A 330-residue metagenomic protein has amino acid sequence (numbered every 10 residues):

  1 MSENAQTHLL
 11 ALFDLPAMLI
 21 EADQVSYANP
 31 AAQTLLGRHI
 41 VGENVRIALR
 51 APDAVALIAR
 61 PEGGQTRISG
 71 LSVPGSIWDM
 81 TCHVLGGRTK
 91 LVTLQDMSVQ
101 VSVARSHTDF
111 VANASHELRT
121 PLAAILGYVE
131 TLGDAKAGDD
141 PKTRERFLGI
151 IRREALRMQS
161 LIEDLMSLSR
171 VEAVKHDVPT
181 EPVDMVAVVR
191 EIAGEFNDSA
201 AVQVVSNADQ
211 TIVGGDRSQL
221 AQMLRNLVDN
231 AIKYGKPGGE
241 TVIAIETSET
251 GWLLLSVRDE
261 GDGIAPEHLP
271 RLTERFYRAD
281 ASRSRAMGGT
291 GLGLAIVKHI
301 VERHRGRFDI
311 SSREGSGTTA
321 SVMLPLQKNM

Functional and structural regions predicted by a protein language model:
S2-I68: PAS-family sensory domains
N44-V99: PAS-family sensory/regulatory modules and their coupling/dimerization elements
R153-M158: Short alpha-helical segment of the dimerization/phosphotransfer core of two-component systems
A173-V178, A208, I212-G215: Conserved micro-motifs of the catalytic ATP-binding
M185, G263-R271: Short helix N-cap motif at coil->helix boundaries in the Bergerat
A231-I232: Short helix-loop "hinge" at the ATP-lid/N-box region of the Bergerat-fold HATPase_c
R305-G306: Conserved glycine-rich
